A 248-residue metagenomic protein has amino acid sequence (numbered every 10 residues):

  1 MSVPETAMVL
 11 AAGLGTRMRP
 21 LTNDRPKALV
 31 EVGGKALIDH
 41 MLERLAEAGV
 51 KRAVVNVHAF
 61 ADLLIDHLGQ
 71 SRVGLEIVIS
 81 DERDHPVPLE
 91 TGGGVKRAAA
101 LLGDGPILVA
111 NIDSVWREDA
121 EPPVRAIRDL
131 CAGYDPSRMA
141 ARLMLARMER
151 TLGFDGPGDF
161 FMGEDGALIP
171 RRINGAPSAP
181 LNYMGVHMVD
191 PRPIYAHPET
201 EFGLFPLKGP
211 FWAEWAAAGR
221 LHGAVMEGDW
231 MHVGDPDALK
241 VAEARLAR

Functional and structural regions predicted by a protein language model:
M1-V9, R17, E31, K35-N111 (+3 more regions): Conserved N-terminal catalytic core of the sugar/cofactor nucleotidyltransferase
L14-R17, A36, H187, P236: Gly/Ser/Thr-rich beta-alpha loop segments that engage phosphate groups in nucleotides
G15, R19, V30, K96 (+3 more regions): Nucleotide phosphate-binding site architecture
N23-K27: Short alpha-helical oligomerization interface
V30, F161-M162: Well-ordered beta-strand positions
H58, S80-E82, M144, R171 (+1 more regions): Conserved beta-strand termini and adjacent loop/short-helix elements that scaffold enzyme active sites in alpha/beta
L108, V115-R138, M148-L152, G156 (+1 more regions): Catalytic-core segments of class I nucleotidyltransferases/pyrophosphorylases that form NMP-activated intermediates
